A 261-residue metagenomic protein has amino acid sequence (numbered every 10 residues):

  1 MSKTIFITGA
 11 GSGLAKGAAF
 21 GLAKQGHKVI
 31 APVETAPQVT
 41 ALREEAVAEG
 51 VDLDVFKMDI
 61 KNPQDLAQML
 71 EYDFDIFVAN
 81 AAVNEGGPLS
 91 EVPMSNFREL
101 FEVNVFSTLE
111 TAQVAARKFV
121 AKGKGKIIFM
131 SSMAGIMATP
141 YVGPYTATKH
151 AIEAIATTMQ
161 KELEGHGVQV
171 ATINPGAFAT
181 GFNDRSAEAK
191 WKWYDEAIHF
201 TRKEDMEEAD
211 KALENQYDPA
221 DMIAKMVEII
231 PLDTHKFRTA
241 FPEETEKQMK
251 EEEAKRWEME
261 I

Functional and structural regions predicted by a protein language model:
G11-G13: Conserved glycine-rich cofactor-binding loop
N80-E85: Conserved NAD(P)H cofactor-binding loop of Rossmann-fold oxidoreductase domains
P88-L89, N96-R98: Substrate-binding pocket helix/loop in short-chain dehydrogenase/reductase
A112, T148-A151: Active-site helix of classical SDR
A112-Q113, T157: A short, exposed helix-loop element centered on a Lys and neighboring polar residues
S132: Residue(s) in the substrate-gating loop at a strand-loop-helix junction that position the organic substrate next
G165-H235: SDR active-site lid
